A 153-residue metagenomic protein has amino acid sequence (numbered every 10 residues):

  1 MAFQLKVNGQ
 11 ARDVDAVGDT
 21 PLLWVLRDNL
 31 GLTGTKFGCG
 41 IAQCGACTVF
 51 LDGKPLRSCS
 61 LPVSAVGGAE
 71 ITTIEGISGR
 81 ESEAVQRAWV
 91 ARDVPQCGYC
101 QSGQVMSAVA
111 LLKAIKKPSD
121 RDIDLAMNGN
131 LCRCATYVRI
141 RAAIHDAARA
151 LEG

Functional and structural regions predicted by a protein language model:
M1-G153: Signature of N-terminal electron-transfer/Fe-S-associated modules in redox systems
